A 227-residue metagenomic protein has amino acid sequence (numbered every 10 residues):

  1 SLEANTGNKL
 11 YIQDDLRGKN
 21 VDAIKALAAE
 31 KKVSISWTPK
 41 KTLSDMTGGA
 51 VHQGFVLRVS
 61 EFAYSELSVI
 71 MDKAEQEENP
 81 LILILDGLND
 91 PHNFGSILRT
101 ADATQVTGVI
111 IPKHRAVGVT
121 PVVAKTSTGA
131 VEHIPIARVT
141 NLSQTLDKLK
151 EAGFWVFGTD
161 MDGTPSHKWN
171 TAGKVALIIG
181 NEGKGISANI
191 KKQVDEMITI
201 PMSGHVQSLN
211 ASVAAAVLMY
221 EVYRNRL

Functional and structural regions predicted by a protein language model:
S1-D72: N-terminal positively charged helical leader segments and presequences
Q13, P39, D86, P112-K113 (+5 more regions): Short beta->alpha connector loops at strand-helix junctions that form conserved, small/polar/Pro-enriched
P80-T128: Hydrophobic, well-structured mid-protein blocks that either form specific transmembrane helices
N89-S96, N141, L209-A214: Amphipathic alpha-helical repeat scaffolds
T107-M161: Histidine/lysine/aspartate-rich catalytic loop segments that bind and position anionic ligands
A116-V122, K184-Q193: Short, glycine/polar-rich helix-capping loops at beta-to-alpha or helix-loop-helix junctions that flank or form
K125-T128, A188-L227: Structured adenosyl-cofactor binding patch, chiefly the S-adenosyl-L-methionine
